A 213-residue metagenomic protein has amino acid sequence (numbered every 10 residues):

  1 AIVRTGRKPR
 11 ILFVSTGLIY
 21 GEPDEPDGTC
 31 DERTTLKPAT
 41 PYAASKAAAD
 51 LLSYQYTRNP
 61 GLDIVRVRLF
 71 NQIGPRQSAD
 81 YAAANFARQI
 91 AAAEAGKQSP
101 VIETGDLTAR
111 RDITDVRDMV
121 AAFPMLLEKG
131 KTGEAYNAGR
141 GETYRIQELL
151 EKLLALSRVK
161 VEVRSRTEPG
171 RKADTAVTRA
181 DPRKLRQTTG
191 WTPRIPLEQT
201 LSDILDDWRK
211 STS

Functional and structural regions predicted by a protein language model:
A1-K8, G130: A short helix-coil junction within the Rossmann-fold of NAD(P)-dependent oxidoreductases
A1-R4, Y56, K152-L156: Alpha-helical structural signal in soluble globular domains
T5-R10, L18-R66, I73, Q77: Catalytic helix-loop patch of NAD(P)-dependent Rossmann-fold dehydrogenases
L12-V14, V67, F86: Hydrophobic structural elements of the Rossmann-like NAD(P)H-binding subdomain that define the short-chain
T16-I19, N71-Q77, A109, E128 (+1 more regions): Active-site proximal helix/loop that lines the substrate pocket of Rossmann-like NAD(P)-dependent oxidoreductase domains
P26, A79-A87: A glycine/serine/threonine-rich, flexible loop-to-helix segment that serves as the NAD(P) cofactor-binding "lid"
A47-Y54, A84-R88, A121: Conserved active-site helix of classical SDR/Rossmann-fold NAD(P)-dependent CH-OH oxidoreductases
I90-S213: C-terminal substrate-binding subdomain of Rossmann-fold SDR/epimerase-dehydratase oxidoreductases
